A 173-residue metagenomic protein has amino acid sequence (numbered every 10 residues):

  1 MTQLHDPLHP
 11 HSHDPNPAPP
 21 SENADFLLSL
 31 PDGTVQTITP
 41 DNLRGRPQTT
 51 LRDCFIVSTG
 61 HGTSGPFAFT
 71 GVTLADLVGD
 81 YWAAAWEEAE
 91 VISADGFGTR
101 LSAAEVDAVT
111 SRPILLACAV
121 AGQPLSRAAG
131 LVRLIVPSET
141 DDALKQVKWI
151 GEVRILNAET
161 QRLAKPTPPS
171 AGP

Functional and structural regions predicted by a protein language model:
M1-P173: N-terminal intrinsically disordered, low-complexity segments enriched in P/E/S/T
